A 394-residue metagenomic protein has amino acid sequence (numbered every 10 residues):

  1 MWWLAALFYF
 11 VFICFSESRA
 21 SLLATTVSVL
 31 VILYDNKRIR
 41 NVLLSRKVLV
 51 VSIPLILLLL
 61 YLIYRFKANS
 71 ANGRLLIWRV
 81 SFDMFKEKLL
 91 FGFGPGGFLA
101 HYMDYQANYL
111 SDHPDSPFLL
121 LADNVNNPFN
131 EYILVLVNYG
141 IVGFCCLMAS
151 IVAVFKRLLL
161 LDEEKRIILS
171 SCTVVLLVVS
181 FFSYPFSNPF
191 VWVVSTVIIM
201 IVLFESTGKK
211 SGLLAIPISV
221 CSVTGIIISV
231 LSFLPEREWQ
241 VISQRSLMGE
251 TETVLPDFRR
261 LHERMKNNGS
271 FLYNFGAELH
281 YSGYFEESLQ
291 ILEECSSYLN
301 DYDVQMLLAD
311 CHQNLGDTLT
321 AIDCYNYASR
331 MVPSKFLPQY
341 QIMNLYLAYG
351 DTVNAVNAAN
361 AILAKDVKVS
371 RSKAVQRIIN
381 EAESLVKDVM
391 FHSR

Functional and structural regions predicted by a protein language model:
M1-Y61, V197-E205, A215-V220: Hydrophobic alpha-helical segments of polytopic membrane proteins
A24-I32, E164-A215: Transmembrane alpha-helices of multi-pass inner-membrane enzymes
R46, I141-I168, C324, L337: Hydrophobic transmembrane alpha-helices and their immediate junctions
L62-L76, A215, S219-T253, S270: Hydrophobic alpha-helical transmembrane segments in integral membrane proteins
P95-V137: Interfacial juxtamembrane loops and adjacent helix segments that form the catalytic/substrate-binding surfaces
N274, L307, Q341, V375-I378: Canonical tetratricopeptide repeat
